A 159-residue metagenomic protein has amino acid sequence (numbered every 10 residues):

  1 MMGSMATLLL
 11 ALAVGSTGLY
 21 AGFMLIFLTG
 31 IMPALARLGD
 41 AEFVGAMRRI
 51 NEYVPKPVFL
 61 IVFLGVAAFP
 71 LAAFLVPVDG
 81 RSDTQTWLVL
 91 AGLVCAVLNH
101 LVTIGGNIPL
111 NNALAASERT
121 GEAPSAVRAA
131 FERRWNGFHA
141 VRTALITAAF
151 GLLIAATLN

Functional and structural regions predicted by a protein language model:
G3-G18, D79-L98: Interfacial segments of alpha-helical transmembrane regions
T7-L8, T17-L64, N111-R133: Interfacial loop at the N-terminal end of multi-pass membrane proteins
A11, E52, L90, R133-N136 (+1 more regions): Internal alpha-helical transmembrane segments of multi-pass membrane proteins, especially GPCRs
L60-A73, R142-F150: Core segments of transmembrane alpha-helices that mediate helix-helix packing or line hydrophobic substrate/ligand
A67-F74, A91-V97: Hydrophobic core of alpha-helical transmembrane segments in multi-pass integral membrane proteins
V97-G105: Mid-bilayer segments of alpha-helical transmembrane spans in multi-pass integral membrane proteins that mediate
L153-N159: Juxtamembrane boundary at the C-terminal end of a transmembrane helix
